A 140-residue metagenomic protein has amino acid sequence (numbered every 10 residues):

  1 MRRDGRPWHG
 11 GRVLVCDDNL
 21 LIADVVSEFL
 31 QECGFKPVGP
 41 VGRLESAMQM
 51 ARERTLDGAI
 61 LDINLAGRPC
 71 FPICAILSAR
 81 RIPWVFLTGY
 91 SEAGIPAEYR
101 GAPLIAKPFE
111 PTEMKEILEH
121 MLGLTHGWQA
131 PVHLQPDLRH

Functional and structural regions predicted by a protein language model:
M1-R12, E110-H140: Non-catalytic signal-transmission and effector/linker regions of two-component phosphorelay proteins
D17: Conserved acidic carboxylate
L20-G39: Two-component/phosphorelay signaling modules centered on CheY-like receiver
P40-G58: Acidic, metal-coordinating helix/loop segments flanking the phosphotransfer/catalytic sites of two-component signaling
D62: Active-site residues of response regulator receiver
P69-P72: Acidic catalytic/metal-coordinating carboxylates
K107: A Lys-centered signature of the CheY-like receiver
